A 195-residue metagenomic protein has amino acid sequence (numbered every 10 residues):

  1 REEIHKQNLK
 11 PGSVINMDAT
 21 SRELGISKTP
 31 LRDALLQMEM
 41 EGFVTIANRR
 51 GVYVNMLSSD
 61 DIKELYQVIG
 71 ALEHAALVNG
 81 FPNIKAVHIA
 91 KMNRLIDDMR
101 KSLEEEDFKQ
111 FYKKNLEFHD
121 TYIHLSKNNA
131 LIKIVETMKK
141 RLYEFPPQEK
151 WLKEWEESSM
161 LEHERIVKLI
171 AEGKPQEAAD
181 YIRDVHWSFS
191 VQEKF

Functional and structural regions predicted by a protein language model:
R1-V78, P82, H124, K194-F195: Short linear motifs at protein or domain termini
I4, G80, L103, S126 (+1 more regions): Hydrophobic residues in alpha-helical segments
P30, D61, F118, E162-R165: Hydrophobic alpha-helical segments typical of transmembrane helices and their membrane-interface/capping positions
I46-A47, N115, S158-M160: Short, flexible turn/loop "capping" segments at secondary-structure junctions
D61, V68-N83, L116-K153: Hydrophobic, amphipathic alpha-helical faces that serve as interaction scaffolds
E73-R100: Amphipathic alpha-helical dimerization/coiled-coil segments that flank or bridge DNA-binding/regulatory modules
I89, N93, Y112, I132 (+1 more regions): Conserved positions within tetratricopeptide repeat
N93-R100, E105, K140, E144-F195: C-terminal all-alpha effector/ligand-binding and dimerization domain of prokaryotic HTH-type transcriptional repressors
